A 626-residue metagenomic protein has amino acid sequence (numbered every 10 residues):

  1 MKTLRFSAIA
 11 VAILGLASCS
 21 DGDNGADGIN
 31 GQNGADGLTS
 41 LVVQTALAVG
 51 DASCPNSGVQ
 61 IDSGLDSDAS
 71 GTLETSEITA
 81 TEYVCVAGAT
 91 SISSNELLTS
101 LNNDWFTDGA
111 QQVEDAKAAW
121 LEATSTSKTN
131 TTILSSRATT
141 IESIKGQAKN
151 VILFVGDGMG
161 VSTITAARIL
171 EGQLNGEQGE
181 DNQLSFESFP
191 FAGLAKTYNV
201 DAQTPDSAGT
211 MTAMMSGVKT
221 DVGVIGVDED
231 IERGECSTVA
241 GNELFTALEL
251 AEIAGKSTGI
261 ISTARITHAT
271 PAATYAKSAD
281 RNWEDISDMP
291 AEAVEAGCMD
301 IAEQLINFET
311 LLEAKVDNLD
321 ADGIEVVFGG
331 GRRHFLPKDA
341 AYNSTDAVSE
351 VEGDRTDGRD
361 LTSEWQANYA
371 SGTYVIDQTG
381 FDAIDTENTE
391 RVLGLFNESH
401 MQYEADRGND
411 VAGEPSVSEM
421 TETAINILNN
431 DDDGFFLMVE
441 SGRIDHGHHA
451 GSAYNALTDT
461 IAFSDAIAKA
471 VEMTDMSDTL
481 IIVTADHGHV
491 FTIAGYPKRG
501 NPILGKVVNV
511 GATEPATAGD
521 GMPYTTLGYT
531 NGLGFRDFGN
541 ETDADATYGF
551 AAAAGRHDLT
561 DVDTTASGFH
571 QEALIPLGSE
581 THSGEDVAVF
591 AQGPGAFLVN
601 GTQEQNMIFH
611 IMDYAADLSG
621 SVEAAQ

Functional and structural regions predicted by a protein language model:
M1-N24: Gram-negative bacterial Sec-dependent N-terminal signal peptides
A17-S91: Collagen/collagen-like triple-helix sequence repeat recognition
A46-L47, S53-N56, K145-G156, T163-I164: Mature N-terminal segment immediately following signal peptide/propeptide cleavage in secreted/periplasmic
G88-I141: Short glycine- and acidic-rich boundary segments immediately preceding or forming the N-terminal edge of structured
D104, A110-Q111, A119-T126, K145 (+4 more regions): A post-motif C-terminal structural segment
G226-G241: His/Cys-centered metal/cofactor-coordination and adjacent catalytic loops
T258-T267: Outer membrane beta-barrel
